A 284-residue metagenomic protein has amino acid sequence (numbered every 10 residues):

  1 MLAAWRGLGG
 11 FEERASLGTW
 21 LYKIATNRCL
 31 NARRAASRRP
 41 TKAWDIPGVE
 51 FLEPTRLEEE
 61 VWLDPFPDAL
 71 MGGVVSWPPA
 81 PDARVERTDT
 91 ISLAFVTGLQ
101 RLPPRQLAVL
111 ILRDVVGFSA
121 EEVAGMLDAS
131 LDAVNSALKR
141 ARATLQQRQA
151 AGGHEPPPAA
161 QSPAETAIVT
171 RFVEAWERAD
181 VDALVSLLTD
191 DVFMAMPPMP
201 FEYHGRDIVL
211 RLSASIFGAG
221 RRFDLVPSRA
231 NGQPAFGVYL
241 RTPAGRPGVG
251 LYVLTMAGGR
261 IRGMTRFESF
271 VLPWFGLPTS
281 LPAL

Functional and structural regions predicted by a protein language model:
M1-S16, N31-P40, Q100, R148-Q149: Sigma70-family region 2
W20-A25, A94, L184, G232 (+1 more regions): Residue-level preference for hydrophobic side chains embedded in well-ordered alpha helices
Y22, A32-F66, R148-G153, Q161: Short, basic/polar amphipathic helix motif occurring as a linker/hinge flanking DNA-binding modules in transcription
E50-L93, P156-P163: Acidic, proline/glycine-rich intrinsically disordered inter-domain spacer in sigma factors
R105-Q106: The N-cap/first-turn positions of alpha helices within or immediately adjacent to helix-turn-helix DNA-binding domains
V109-L110: A short pre-motif secondary-structure segment
A120-M126, L131-R222: Solvent-exposed, charged amphipathic helical/linker segments at domain boundaries
L210-L284: Low-complexity, glycine/alanine/valine/leucine- and proline-rich hydrophobic stretches
